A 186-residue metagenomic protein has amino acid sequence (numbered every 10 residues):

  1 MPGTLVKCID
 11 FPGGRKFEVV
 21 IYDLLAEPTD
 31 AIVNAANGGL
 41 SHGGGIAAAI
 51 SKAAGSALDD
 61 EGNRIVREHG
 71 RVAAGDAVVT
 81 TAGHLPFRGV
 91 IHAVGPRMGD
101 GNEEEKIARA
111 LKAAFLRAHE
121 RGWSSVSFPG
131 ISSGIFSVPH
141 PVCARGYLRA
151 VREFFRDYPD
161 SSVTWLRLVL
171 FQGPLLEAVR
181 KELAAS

Functional and structural regions predicted by a protein language model:
M1-E120: Glycine-/small-residue-enriched capping loops at alpha/beta junctions
P96-S186: Phosphate/ribose-phosphate-bearing ligand recognition and processing surfaces, centered on ADP-ribose/NAD(+/P+) systems
